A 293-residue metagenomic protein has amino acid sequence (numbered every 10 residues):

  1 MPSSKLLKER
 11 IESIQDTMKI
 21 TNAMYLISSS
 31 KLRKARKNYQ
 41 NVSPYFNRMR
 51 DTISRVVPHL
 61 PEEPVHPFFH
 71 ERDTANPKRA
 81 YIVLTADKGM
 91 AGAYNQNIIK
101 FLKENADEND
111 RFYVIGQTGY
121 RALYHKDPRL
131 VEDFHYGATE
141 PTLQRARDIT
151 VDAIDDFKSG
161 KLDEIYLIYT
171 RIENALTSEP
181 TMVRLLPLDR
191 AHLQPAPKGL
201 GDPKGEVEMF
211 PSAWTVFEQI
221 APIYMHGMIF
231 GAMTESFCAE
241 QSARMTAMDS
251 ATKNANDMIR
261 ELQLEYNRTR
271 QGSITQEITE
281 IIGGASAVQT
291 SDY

Functional and structural regions predicted by a protein language model:
M1-Y293: C-terminal beta-strand-loop-alpha-helix "lid" module of Rossmann-like NAD(P)-dependent dehydrogenases
